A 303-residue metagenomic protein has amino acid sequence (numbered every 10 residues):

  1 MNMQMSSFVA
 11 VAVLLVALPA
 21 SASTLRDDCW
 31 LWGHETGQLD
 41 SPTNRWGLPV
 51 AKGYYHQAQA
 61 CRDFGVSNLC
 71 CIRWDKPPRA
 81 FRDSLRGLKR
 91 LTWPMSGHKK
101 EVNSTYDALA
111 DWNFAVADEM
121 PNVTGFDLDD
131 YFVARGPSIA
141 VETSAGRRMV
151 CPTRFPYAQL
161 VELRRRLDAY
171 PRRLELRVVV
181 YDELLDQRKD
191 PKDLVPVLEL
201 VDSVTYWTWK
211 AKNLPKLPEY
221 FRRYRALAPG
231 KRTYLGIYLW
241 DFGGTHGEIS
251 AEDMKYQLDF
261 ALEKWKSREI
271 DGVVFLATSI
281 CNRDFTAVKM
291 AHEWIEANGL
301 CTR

Functional and structural regions predicted by a protein language model:
M1-M5: N-terminal secretory signal peptides that target proteins for export/translocation
S7-A17: Bacterial N-terminal signal peptides
A22-R303: Glycan-processing catalytic domains of CAZymes
